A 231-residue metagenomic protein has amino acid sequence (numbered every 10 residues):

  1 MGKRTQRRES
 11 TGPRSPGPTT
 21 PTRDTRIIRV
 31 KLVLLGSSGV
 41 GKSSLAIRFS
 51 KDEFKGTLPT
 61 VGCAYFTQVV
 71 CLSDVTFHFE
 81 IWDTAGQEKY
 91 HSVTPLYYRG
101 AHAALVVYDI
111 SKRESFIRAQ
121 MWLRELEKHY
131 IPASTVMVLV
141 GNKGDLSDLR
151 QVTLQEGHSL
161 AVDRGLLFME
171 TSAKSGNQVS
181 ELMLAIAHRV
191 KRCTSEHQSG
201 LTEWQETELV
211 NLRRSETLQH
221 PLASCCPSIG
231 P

Functional and structural regions predicted by a protein language model:
M1-G39, S43, S73-T76, A133-P231: Conserved P-loop small GTPase signature centered on TRAFAC-class small GTPases
K51-T76: Switch I (effector-binding) loop of TRAFAC-class P-loop GTPase G-domains
F77-Y90: Switch II (G3) loop of P-loop NTPases
I81-W82, L105-D109, V138-N142, T171: Conserved beta-strand segments of the P-loop GTPase G domain that flank and frequently precede/overlap
A85, S111, K174: Adenine-nucleotide cofactor-binding loop residues
A101-Q120, Y130-S134, D145-Q151: Conserved Switch II/interswitch segment of TRAFAC-class P-loop GTPases
